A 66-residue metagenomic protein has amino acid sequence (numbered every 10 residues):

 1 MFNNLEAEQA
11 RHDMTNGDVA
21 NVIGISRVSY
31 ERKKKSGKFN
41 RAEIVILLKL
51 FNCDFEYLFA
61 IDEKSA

Functional and structural regions predicted by a protein language model:
M1-H12, D18: A short, Lys/Arg-rich alpha-helix, primarily the initiator
Q9, K34, E43, D62: DNA major-groove recognition helix of helix-turn-helix
A10, N21, K49: Alpha-helical residues within the helix-turn-helix
D18, S29, Y57: Residues in the helix-turn-helix
I25-F39: Recognition helix of helix-turn-helix/homeodomain-like DNA-binding domains that insert into the DNA major groove
E43-Y57: DNA major-groove recognition helix of helix-turn-helix/homeodomain DNA-binding modules
